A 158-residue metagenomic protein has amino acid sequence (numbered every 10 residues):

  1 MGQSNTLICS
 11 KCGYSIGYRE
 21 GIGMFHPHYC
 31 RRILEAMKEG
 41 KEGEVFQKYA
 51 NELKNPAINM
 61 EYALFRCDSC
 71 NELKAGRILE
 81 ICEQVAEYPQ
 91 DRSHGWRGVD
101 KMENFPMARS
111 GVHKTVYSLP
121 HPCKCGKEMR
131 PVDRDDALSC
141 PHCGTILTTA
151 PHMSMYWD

Functional and structural regions predicted by a protein language model:
M1-L7, G17, Y156-D158: His-enriched metal-coordination microenvironments in redox/metal-binding proteins
G2-N5, M60-A63, V116-H121, D136: Short metal-coordination and nucleic-acid-contact micro-motifs, chiefly zinc-binding Cys/His arrays
C9, A57-I58: Flexible gly/pro/ser-rich segments immediately N-terminal to CXXCH heme-c attachment motifs in exported/periplasmic
C9-C12, C67-C70, H121-G126, C140-C143: Short cysteine-rich clusters marking metal-coordination/redox-active sites
Y14-A57, A75-S110, L119-V132: Short recognition patches in nucleic-acid-associated and regulatory proteins
R32-I33, M60-E72, D136-I146: Cysteine-rich micro-motifs
N59, T115, A150-H152: Cys/His-rich finger/ribbon microdomains and the adjacent scaffold used for macromolecule binding/structural
E72-I78, G144-M153: Short Cys/His-rich micro-motifs in 6-15 aa windows
